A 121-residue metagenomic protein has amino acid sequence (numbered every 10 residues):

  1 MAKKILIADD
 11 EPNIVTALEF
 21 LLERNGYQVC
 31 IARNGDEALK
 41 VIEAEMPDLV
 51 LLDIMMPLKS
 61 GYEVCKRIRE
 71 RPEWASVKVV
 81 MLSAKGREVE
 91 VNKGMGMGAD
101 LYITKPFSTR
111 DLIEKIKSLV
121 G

Functional and structural regions predicted by a protein language model:
P12-C30, L119: Two-component/phosphorelay signaling modules centered on CheY-like receiver
V15, M56-L58, A75, R87 (+1 more regions): The feature encodes the CheY-like receiver
I31, L58-K59, E88, G96: Residue-level signal for the "D+5" position in two-component response regulator receiver
I31-L49: Acidic, metal-coordinating helix/loop segments flanking the phosphotransfer/catalytic sites of two-component signaling
F107-I116: C-terminal output helix
